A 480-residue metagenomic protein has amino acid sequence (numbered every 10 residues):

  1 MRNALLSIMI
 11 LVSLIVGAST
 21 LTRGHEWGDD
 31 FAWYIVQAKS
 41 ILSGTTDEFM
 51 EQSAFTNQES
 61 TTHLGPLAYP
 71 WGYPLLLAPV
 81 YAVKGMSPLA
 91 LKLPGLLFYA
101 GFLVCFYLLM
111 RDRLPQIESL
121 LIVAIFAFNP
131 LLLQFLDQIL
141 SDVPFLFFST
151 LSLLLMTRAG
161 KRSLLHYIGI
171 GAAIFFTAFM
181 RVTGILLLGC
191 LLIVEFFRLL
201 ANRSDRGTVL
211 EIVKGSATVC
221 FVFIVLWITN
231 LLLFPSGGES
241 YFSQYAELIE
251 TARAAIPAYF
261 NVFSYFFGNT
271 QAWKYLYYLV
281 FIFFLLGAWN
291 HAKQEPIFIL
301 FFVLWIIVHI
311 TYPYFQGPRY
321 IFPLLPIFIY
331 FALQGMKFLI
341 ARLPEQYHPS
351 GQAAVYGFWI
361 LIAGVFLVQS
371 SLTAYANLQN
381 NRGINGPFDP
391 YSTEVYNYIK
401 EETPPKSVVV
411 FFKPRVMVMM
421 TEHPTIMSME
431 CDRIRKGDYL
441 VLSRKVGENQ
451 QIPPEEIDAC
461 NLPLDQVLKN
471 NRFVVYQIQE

Functional and structural regions predicted by a protein language model:
R2, L6-L11, A172, S216-I224 (+2 more regions): Signature aromatic-anchored transmembrane alpha helix within multi-pass, membrane-resident enzymes that catalyze glycan
N3, R158-S163, L187-F221: Perimembrane helix-loop-helix junctions
S13, S119-P130, Q134, L154 (+1 more regions): Short helix- or helix-capping micro-motifs that position conserved polar/aromatic residues at function-defining sites
G28, L131, D137-P144, G317: Short acidic/glycine- and proline-prone juxtamembrane loop motifs at membrane-interface regions of multi-pass membrane
L103-V104, N202, S264-E295, I299 (+1 more regions): Hydrophobic, aromatic-rich transmembrane alpha-helices and their immediate juxtamembrane boundary segments
R111-Q116, S152-Y167, A201, N290-A292: Membrane-interface transmembrane helices that cradle and orient dolichyl/undecaprenyl
A178, F197, L210-L286, A363-T373: Membrane-lumen/periplasm interface segments of specific transmembrane helices in polyprenyl phosphate-linked
V355-R415: Membrane-embedded, lumen/periplasm-facing catalytic core of multi-pass transferases that use lipid-linked donors
